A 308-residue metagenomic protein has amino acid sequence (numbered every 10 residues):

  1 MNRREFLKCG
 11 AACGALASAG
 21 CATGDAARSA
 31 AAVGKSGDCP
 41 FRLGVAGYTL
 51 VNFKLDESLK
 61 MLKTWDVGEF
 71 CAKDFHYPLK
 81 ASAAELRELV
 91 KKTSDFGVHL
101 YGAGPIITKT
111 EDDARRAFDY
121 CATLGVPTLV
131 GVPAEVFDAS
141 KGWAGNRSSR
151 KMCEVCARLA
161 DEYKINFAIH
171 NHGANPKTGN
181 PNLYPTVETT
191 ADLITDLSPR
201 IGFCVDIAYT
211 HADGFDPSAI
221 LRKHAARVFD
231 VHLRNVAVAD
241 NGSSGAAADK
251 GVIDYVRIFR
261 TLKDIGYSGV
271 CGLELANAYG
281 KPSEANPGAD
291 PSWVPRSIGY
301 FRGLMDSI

Functional and structural regions predicted by a protein language model:
R4-L16, G20-R42, V51-K63, Y184-V205 (+1 more regions): Histidine-acidic metal/acid-base catalytic patches
G10-L16, K35-G37, D56-E57, K63 (+5 more regions): Active-site acidic/histidine proton-transfer and metal-coordination neighborhood in alpha/beta enzyme cores
F41-A46, F70-A72, L100-P105, L129-G131 (+4 more regions): Hydrophobic faces of well-ordered beta-strands that scaffold small-molecule active sites in alpha/beta enzyme cores
G47-F53, D74-L79: Extracytoplasmic "Venus flytrap"
C71-E88: Glycine-rich, proline-tolerant flexible connector loops at the mouths of alpha/beta enzymes
K80, A139, K281: Glycine/Thr-rich phosphate-binding loops of Rossmann-like dinucleotide-binding domains
